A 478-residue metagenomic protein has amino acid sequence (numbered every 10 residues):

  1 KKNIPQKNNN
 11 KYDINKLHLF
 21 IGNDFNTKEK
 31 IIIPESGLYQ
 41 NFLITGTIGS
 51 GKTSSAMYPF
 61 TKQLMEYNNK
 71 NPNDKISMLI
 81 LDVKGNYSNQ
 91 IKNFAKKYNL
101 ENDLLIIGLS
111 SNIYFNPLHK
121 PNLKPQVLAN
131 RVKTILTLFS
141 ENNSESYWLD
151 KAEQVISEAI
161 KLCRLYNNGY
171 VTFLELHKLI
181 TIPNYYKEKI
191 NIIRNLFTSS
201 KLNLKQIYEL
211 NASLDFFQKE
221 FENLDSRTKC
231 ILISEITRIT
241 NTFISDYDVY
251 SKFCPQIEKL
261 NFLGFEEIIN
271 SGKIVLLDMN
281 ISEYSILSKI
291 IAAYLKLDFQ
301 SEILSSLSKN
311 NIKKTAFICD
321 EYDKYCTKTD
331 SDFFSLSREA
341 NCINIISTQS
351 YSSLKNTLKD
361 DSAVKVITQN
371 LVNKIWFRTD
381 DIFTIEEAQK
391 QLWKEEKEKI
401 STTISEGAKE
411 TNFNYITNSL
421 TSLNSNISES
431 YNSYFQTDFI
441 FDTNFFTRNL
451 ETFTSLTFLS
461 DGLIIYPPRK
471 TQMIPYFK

Functional and structural regions predicted by a protein language model:
K1-L19: Charged, amphipathic alpha-helical linker segments immediately N-terminal to NTP-binding catalytic cores
N15-C342, N444-P467, I474-Y476: P-loop NTPase motor domains
D82-K84, S347-Y351, T379-D381: A short beta-strand-to-loop transition that corresponds to the Sensor-1 phosphate-sensing loop of AAA+ P-loop ATPases
I91-A95, L354-Q369: Short regulatory helix/loop adjacent to the ATP-binding pocket of P-loop NTPases
E235, I400-K478: Conserved P-loop NTPase motor module
S285-E302, C319, N341, L354-N356 (+3 more regions): Core nucleotidyl-transferase/polymerase catalytic module
S337-T357: Sensor-1/coupling segment of RecA-like P-loop NTPase cores
D361-T402: Conserved P-loop NTPase catalytic core
